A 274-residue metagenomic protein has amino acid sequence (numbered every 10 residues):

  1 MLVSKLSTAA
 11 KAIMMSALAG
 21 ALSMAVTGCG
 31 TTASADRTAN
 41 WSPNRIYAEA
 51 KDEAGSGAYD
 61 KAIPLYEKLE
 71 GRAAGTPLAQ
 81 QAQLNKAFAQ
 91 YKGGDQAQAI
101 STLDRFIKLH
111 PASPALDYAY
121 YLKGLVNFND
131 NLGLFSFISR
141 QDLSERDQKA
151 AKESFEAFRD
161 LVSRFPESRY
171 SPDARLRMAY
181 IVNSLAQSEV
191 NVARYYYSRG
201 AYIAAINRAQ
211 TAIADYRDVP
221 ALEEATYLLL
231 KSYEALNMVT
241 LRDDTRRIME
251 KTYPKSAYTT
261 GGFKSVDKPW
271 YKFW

Functional and structural regions predicted by a protein language model:
L2-A17: Bacterial N-terminal signal peptides that target proteins for export
L2-L6, A25-W274: Acidic, polar-rich low-complexity tracts and alpha-helical solenoid repeat scaffolds
M15-A25: Bacterial N-terminal signal peptides
